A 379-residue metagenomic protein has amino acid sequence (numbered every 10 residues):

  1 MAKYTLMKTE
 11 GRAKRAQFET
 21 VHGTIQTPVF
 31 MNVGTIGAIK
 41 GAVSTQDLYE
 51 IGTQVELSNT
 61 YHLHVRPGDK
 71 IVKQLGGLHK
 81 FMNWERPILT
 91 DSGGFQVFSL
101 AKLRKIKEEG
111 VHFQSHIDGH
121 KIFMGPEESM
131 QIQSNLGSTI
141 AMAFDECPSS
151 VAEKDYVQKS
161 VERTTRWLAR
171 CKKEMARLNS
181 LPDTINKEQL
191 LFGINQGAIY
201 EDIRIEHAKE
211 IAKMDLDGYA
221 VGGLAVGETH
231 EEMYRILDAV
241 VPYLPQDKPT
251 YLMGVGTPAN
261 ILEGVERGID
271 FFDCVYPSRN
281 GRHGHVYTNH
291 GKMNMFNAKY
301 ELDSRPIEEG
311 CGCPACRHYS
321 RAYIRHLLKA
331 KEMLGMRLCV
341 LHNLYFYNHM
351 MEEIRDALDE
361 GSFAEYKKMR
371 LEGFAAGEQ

Functional and structural regions predicted by a protein language model:
M1-I185, A298-E301: Non-catalytic, usually N-terminal nucleic-acid engagement modules in DNA/RNA processing proteins
M1-Q17, I25-M31, G41-A42, D145-V151 (+1 more regions): C-terminal extensions of enzymes
G23, E56, D91, Q133 (+5 more regions): Conserved, mostly hydrophobic/aromatic
E128, I132, L136, K159-R170 (+6 more regions): A non-catalytic, amphipathic alpha-helix used as a structural packing/dimerization or gating element in enzyme scaffolds
G137, L168, K172-M175, N179 (+4 more regions): Structural signal for hydrophobic packing residues in well-ordered secondary-structure cores of soluble enzyme domains
S149-E153, Q158, G218-L224, M333-M336: Glycine- and acidic
T165, E174, L178, L190-I307: Glycine-rich phosphate/ribose-binding loops and adjacent secondary-structure elements that form binding surfaces
